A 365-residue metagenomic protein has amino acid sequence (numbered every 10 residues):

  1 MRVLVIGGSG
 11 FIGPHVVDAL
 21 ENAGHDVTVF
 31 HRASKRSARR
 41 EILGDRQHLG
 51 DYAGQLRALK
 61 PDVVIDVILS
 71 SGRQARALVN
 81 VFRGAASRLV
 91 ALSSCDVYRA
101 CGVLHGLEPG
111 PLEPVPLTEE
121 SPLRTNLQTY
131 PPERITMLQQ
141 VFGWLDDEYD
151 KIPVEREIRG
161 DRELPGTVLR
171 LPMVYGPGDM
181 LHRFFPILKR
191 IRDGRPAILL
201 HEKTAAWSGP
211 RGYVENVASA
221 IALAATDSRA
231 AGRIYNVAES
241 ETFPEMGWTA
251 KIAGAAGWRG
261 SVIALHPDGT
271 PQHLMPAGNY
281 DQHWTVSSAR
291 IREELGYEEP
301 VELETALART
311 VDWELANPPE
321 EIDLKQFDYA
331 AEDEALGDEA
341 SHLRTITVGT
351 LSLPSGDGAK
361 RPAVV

Functional and structural regions predicted by a protein language model:
V3-A23: N-terminal Rossmann NAD(P)H-binding glycine-rich loop of SDR-like oxidoreductase domains
I6, G176, L200-W207, Y235-T242 (+2 more regions): Glycine-rich Rossmann NAD(P)(H)-binding loop
S37-G50, I68-L69: Rossmann-fold cofactor-recognition segment
R57-P122, I152-R156: NAD(P)-cofactor binding segment of oxidoreductase domains
M137-W144, I152-G178: Conserved beta-loop-beta element that borders a ligand/cofactor-binding pocket
R190-G212: A conserved pocket-lining segment of Rossmann-fold NAD(P)-dependent short-chain dehydrogenase/reductase
P210-V217, E302: A conserved structural motif in NAD(P)-dependent oxidoreductases
A220-H283, S288-R290, E321-V365: Mid/C-terminal beta-alpha module of Rossmann-like enzyme folds, strongest in SDR-family dehydrogenases/epimerases
